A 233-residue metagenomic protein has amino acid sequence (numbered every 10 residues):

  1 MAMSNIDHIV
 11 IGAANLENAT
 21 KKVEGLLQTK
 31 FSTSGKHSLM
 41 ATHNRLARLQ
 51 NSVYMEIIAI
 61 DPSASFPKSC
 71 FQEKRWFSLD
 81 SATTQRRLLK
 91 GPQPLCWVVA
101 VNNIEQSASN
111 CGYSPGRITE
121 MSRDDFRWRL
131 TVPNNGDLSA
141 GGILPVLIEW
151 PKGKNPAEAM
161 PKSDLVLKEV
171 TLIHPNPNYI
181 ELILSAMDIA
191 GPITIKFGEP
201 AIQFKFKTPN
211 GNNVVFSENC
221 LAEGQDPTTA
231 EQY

Functional and structural regions predicted by a protein language model:
A2-I6, I11-K30, L49-Y233: Glyoxalase I/VOC metalloenzyme domain signal
K30-H37: Conserved catalytic-core motifs of GNAT/GCN5-like acyltransferases
S38-N44: Beta-rich nucleic-acid/ligand-interaction surfaces
